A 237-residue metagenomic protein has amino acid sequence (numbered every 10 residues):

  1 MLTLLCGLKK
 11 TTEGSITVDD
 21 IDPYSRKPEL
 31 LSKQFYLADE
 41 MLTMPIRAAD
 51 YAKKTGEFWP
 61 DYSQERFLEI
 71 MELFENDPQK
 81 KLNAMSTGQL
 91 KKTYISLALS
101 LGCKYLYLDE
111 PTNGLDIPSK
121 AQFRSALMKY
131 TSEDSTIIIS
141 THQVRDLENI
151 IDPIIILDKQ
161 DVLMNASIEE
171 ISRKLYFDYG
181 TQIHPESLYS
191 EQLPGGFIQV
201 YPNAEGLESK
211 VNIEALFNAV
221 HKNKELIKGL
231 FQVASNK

Functional and structural regions predicted by a protein language model:
C6: Helix-to-loop junction immediately C-terminal to a conserved catalytic motif
G14-S25, E29-L30: Conserved ABC transporter NBD signature motif
E29, F35-T93: ABC-family P-loop ATPase nucleotide-binding domains
L106-E110: Catalytic Walker B motif of ABC-type/P-loop ATPase nucleotide-binding domains
T112-D116: Short loop immediately C-terminal to the Walker-B catalytic DE motif in ABC-type ATPase nucleotide-binding domains
Q122-I138, H142-Y201: ABC transporter nucleotide-binding domain
Y189-K237: C-terminal coupling/interaction segments
